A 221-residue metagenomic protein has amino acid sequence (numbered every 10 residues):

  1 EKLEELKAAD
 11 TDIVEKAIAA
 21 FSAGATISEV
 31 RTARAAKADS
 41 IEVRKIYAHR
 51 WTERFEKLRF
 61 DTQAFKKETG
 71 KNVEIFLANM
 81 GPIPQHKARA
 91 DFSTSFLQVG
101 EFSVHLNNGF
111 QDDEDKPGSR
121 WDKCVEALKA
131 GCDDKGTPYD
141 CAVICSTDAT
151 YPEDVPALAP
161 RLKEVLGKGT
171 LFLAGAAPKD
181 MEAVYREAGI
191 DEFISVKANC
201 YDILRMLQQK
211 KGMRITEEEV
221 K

Functional and structural regions predicted by a protein language model:
E1-K221: Domain-level signal for soluble alpha/beta catalytic cores
